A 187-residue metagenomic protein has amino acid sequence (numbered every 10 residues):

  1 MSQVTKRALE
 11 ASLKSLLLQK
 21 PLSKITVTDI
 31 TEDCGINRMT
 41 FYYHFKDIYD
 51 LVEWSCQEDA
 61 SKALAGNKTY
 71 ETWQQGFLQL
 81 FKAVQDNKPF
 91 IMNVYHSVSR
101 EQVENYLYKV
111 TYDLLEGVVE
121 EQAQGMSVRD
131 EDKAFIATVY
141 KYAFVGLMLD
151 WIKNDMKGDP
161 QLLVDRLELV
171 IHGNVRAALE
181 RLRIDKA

Functional and structural regions predicted by a protein language model:
M1, T5, S99, V103 (+3 more regions): Conserved acidic
Q3-K6, E10-K14, L18, S23-V27 (+4 more regions): An amphipathic alpha-helix adjacent to DNA-recognition modules
S55-C56, A83-Y108, G117-Q122, L149: Amphipathic alpha-helical segments used for helix-helix packing
N67, I91-Y95, Q122-G125, W151-D155 (+1 more regions): Secondary-structure edge/capping motif, primarily at the C-terminal ends of alpha-helices and the immediately following
Q74-P89, T138, G146, Q161: Amphipathic alpha-helical segments that line or abut small-molecule/effector binding pockets and mediate allosteric
R100-G125, E131-G146, L169, R176: Amphipathic alpha-helical packing segments from all-alpha helical-bundle domains
D150-A187: C-terminal peripheral helix-coil segments that are non-catalytic and often amphipathic
